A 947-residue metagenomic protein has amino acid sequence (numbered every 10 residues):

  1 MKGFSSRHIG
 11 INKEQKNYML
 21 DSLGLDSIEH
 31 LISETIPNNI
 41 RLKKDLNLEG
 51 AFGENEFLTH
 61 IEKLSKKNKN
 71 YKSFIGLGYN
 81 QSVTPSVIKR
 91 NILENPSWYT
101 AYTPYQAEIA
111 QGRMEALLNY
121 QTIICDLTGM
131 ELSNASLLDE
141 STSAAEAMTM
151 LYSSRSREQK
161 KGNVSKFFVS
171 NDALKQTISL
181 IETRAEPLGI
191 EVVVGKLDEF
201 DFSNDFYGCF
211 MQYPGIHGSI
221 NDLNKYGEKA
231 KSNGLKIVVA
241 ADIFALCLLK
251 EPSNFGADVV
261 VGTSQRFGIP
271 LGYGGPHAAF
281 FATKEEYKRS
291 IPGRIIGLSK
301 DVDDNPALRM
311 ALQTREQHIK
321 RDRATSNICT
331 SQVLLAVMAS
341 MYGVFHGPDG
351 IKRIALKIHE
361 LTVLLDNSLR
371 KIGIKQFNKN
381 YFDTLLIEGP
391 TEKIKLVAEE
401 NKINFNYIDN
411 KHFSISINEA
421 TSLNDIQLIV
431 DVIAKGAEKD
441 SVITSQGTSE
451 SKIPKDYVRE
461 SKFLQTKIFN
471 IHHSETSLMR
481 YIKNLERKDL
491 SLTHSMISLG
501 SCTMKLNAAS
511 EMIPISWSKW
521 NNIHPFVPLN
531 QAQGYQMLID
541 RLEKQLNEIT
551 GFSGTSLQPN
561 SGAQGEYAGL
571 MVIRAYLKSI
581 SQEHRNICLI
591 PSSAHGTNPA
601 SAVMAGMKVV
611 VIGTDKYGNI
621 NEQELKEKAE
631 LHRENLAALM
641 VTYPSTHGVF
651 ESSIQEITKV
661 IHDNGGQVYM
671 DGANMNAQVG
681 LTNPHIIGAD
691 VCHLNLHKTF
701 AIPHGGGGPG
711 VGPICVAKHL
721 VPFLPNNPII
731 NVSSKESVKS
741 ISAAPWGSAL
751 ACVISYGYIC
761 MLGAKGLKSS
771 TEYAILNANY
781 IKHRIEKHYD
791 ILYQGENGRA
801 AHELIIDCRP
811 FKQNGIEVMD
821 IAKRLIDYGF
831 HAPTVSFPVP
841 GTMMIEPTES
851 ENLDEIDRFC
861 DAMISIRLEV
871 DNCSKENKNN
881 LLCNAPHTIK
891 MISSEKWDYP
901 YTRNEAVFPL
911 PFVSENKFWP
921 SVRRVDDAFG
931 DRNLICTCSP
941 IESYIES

Functional and structural regions predicted by a protein language model:
M1-S22, E34-Y71, V83-Y99, Y105-E108 (+13 more regions): Non-catalytic terminal extensions of PLP-dependent enzymes
L25-N39, A257-G262, A689: TRNA-binding/sensing appendages of the translation machinery
I28-H30, A339, V609: N-terminal cofactor/phosphate-binding cores enriched in small/glycine residues, especially glycine-rich loops such as
T103-R113, N119-Q121, N134: N-terminal export/assembly segments and adjacent metallocofactor-ligating motifs of anaerobic energy-metabolism
G112, T142-A307, L369, F382 (+7 more regions): Conserved PLP-enzyme active-site core in the AAT-like
I123-A144, N163, F167: A conserved hydrophobic secondary-structure block that centers on an alpha-helix together with its immediately flanking
S133, E191-G195, F377, N406 (+3 more regions): General small-molecule cofactor/ligand-binding pocket signal
I269-A282, E286-Y287, S331-L335, S416 (+6 more regions): Conserved phosphate/anionic-ligand binding catalytic regions in large, soluble enzymes, centered on
